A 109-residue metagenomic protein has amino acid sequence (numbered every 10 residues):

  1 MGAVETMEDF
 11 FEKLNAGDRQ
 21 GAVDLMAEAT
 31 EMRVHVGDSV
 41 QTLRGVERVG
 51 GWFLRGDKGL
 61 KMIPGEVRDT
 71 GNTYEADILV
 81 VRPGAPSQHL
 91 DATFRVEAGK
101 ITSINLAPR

Functional and structural regions predicted by a protein language model:
M1-R109: C-terminal and inter-domain tail/linker signature
